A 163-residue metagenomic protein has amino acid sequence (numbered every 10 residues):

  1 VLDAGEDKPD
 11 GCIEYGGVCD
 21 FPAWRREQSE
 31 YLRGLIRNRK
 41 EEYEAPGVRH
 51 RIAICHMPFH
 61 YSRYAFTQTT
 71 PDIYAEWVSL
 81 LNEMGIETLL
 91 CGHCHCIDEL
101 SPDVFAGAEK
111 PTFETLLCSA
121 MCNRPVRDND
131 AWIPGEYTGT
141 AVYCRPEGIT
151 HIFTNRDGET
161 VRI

Functional and structural regions predicted by a protein language model:
V1, K8-G11, Y61-S62, N123-R127 (+1 more regions): Short, solvent-exposed loop/turn elements at domain surfaces
V1, Y31, G139-A141: Conserved hydrophobic/aromatic beta-strand scaffold that supports enzyme active sites
V1-D7, I52-H56, E114-M121: Active-site-proximal beta-strand elements of phosphoester/diester hydrolases
A4, H93-H95, T154-R156: Acidic carboxylate-rich catalytic motifs and surrounding loops in phosphoryl-/glycosyl-chemistry enzymes
E6, M57-F59, F153-N155: Short beta-strand segments enriched in hydrophobic/aromatic residues within well-folded beta-rich domains
P9-G107, P111: His/acidic metal-ligating clusters that form di-metal
D98, P102-I163: Binuclear metal-dependent phosphoesterase catalytic core
